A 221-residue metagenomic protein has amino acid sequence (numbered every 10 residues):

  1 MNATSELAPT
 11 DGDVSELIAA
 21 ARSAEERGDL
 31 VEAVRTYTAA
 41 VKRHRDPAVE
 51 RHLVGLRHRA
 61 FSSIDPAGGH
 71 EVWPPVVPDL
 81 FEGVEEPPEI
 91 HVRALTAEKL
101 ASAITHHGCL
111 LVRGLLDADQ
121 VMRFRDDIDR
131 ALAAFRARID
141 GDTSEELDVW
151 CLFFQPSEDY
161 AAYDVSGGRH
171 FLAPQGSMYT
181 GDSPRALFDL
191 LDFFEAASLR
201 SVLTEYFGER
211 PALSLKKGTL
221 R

Functional and structural regions predicted by a protein language model:
M1-H106: Fe(II)/2-oxoglutarate
A97-H107, L116-R221: Non-heme Fe(II) oxygenase catalytic core, chiefly the N-lobe of the double-stranded beta-helix
